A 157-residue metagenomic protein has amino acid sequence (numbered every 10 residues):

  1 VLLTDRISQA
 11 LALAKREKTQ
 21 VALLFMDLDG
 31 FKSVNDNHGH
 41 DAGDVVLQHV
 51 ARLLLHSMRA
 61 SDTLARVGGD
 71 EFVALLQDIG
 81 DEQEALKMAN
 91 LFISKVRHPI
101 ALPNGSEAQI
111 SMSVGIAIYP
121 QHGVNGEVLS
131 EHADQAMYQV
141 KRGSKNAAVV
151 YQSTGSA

Functional and structural regions predicted by a protein language model:
V1-L23, D29-R59, A65-G69, V73-A74 (+3 more regions): Conserved long alpha-helical elements within nucleotide-processing catalytic cores of c-di-GMP signaling and class III
Q20, S106-A108: A generic structural micro-feature
L24-M26, L75, A117, Y151: Short hydrophobic segments within beta-strands
R59-A60, I100-L102: A short, acidic/glycine-rich surface segment
L64, L91, K95, P99 (+4 more regions): Cyclic nucleotide signaling catalytic output domains
A74, I110-M112: HATPase_c (GHKL) ATP-binding subdomain of two-component histidine kinases
